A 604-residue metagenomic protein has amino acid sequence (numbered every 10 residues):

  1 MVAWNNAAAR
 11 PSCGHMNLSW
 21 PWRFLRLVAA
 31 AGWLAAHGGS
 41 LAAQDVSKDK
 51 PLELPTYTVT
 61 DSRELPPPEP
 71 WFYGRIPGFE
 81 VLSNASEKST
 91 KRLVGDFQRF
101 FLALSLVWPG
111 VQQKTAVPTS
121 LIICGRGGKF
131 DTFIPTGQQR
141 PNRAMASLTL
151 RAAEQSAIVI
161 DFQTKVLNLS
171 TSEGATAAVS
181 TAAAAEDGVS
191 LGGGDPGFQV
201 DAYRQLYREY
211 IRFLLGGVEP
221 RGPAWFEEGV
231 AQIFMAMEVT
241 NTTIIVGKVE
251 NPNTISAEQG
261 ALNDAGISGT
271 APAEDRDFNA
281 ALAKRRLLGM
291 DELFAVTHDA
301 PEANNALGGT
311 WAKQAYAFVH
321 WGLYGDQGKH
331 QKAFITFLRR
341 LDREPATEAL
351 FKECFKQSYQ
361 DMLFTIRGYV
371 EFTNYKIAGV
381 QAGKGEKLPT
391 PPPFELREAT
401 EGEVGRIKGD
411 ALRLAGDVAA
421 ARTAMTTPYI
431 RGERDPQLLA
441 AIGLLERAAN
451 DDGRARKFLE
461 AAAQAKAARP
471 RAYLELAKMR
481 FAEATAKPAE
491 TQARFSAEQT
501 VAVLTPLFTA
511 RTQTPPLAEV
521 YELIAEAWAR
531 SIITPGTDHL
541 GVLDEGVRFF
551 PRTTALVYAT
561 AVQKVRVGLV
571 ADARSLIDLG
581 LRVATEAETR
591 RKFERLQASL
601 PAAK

Functional and structural regions predicted by a protein language model:
D45-V59, P66-V230, F234-N241, V296 (+3 more regions): Juxtacatalytic substrate-recognition/specificity segment
V46-K48, A306, R340-P488, F495 (+5 more regions): Beta/coil-rich, acidic/histidine-enriched accessory regions frequently appended to metallopeptidases
P67, N142-V159, D187, D201 (+1 more regions): Acidic/His/Gly-enriched intrinsically disordered linker/tail segments that often contain short helix/coil "MoRF-like"
A424, F458, S496-Q499, V503-P506 (+2 more regions): Alpha-helical solenoid repeat scaffolds, predominantly canonical TPR units
P428, A461-A462, L507-A510, E545-G546 (+1 more regions): Canonical positions in the second alpha-helix
R431, A465, Q513-T514, F549 (+1 more regions): Structural marker of alpha-solenoid helical repeat scaffolds
L444, K478-T485, Q492-A497, F508-E545: Alpha-helical adaptor scaffolds
Q499, A571-A587: TPR/TPR-like (Sel1-like) alpha-helical repeat modules
